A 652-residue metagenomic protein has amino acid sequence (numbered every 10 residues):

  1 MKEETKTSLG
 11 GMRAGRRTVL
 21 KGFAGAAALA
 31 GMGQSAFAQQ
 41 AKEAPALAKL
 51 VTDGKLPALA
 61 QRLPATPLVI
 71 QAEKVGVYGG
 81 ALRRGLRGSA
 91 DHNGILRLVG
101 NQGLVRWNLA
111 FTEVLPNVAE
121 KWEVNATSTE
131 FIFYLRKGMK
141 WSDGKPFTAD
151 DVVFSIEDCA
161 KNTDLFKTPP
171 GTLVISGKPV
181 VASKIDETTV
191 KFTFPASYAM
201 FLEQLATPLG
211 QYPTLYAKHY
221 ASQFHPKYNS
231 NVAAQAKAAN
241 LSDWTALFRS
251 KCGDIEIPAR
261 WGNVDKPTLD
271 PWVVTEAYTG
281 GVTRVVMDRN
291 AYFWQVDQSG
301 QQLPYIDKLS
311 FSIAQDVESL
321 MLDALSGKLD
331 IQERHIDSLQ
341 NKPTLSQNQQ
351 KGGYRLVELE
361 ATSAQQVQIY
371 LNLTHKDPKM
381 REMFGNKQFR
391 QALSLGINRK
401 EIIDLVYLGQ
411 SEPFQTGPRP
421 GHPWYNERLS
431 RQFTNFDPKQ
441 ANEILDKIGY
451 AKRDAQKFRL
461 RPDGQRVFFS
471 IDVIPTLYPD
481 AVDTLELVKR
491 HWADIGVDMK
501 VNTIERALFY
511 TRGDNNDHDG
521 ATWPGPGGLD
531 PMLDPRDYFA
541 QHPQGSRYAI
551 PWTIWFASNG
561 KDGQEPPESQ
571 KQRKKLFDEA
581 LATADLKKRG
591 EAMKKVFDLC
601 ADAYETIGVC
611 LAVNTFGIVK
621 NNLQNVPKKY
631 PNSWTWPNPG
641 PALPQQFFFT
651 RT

Functional and structural regions predicted by a protein language model:
M1-A14, K21-G31: N-terminal secretory signal peptides
L29-G31, L86, W272-T279, T283-V285 (+7 more regions): Detector for C-terminal structural segments
K49-T52, P57-A126, E157, P267-T268: N-terminal lobe/hinge region of extracytoplasmic solute-binding protein
E73-V99, V118, F201-L209, M380-M383 (+1 more regions): A structural "hinge/loop" feature
E113, E120-F166, K191-T193, L320-D323 (+1 more regions): Aromatic- and charge-enriched surface segment that lines or borders ligand/interaction sites
R136, A259-N263, Y292-T344, L485 (+3 more regions): Ligand-site clamp/hinge motif
S155, C159-P169, A182-S183, T275-V286 (+4 more regions): Extracellular/periplasmic solute-recognition and catalytic clefts
G171-C252: Surface-exposed binding/hinge segments that line and control ligand-binding clefts or catalytic entry sites
